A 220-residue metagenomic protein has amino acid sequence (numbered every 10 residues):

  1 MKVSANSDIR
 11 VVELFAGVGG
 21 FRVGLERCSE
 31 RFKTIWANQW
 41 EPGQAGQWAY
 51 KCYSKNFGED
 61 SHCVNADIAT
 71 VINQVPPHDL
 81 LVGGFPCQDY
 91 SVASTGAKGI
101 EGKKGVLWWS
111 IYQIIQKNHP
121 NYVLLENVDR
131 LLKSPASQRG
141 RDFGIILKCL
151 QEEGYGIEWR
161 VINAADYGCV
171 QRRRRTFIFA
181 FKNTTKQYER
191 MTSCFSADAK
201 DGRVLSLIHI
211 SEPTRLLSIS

Functional and structural regions predicted by a protein language model:
K2-Y122, V128-F143: Core alpha/beta nucleotide-donor-binding catalytic domains of modification enzymes
N65, Y155-D166: Conserved S-adenosyl-L-methionine
N73-V75, G168-Q171: Short glycine-biased active-site loop of nucleotidyltransferases that positions the nucleotide triphosphate and helps
V82, W159-V161, F177-F179: Conserved hydrophobic/aromatic beta-strand scaffold that supports enzyme active sites
G140-I157: Conserved Class I S-adenosyl-L-methionine
I146, E158, R172-T176: Residues that flank catalytic or metal-binding motifs in active/ligand-binding sites
V170-Y188: Conserved beta strand-loop-helix elements of the APE1-like EEP
I208-S220: Single conserved hydrophobic/aromatic residue that forms the stacking wall/gate of nucleotide- or nucleobase-binding
